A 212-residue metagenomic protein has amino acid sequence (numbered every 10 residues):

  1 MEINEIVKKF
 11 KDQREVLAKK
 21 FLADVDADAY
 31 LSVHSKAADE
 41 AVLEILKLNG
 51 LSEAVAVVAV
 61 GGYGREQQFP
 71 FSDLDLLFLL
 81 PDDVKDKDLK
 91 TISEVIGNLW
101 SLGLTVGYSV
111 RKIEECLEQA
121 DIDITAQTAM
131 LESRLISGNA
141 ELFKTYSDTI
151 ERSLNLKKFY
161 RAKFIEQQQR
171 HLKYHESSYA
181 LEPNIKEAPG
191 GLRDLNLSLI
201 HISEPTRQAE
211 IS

Functional and structural regions predicted by a protein language model:
M1-E53, F71, H175-E176: N-terminal regions immediately upstream of nucleotidyltransferase
K9-D12, A37-E44, E94, S101 (+2 more regions): Charged, amphipathic alpha-helical oligomerization/scaffolding segments
K11, S32, K36, F71 (+4 more regions): Conserved structured core elements
A27, L31, V84-D88, N184: Alpha-helix N-cap/helix-initiation motif
A27, V110-L199, S203: Active-site phosphate/pyrophosphate-binding segments
S35-D39, L43, N49, L89-G138: Conserved catalytic core of two-metal-ion nucleotidyltransferases
D39-L89: Active-site nucleotide-donor binding segment shared across nucleotidyl transfer reactions
H201-S212: Single conserved hydrophobic/aromatic residue that forms the stacking wall/gate of nucleotide- or nucleobase-binding
